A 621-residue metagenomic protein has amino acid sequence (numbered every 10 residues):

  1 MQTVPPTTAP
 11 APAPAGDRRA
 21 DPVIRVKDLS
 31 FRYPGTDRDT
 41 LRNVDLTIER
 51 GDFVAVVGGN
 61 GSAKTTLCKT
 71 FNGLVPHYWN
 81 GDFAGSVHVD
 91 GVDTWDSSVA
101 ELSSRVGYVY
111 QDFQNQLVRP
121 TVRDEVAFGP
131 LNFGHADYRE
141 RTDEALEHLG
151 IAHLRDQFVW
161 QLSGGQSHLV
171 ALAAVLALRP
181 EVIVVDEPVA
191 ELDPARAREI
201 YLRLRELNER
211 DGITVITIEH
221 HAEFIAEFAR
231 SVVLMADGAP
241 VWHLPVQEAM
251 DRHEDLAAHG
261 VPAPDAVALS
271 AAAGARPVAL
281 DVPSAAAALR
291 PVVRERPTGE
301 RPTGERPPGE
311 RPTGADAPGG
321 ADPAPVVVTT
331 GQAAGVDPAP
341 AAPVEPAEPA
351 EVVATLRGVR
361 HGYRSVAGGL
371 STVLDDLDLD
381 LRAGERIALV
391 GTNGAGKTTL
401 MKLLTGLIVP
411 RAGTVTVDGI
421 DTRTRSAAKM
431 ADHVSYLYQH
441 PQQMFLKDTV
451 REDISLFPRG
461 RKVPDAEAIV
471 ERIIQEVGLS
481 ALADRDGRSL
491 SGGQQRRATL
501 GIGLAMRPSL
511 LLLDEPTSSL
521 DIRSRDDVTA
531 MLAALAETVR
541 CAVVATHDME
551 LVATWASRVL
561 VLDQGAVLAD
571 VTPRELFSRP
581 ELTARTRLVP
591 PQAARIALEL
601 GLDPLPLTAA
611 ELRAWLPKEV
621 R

Functional and structural regions predicted by a protein language model:
N72, T405: Helix-to-loop junction immediately C-terminal to a conserved catalytic motif
N80-V92, G413-D421, M430: Conserved ABC transporter NBD signature motif
D137-L154, A354, P464-L482: Conserved ABC ATPase "signature" region
F158-L162, Q166, D486-L490: Conserved ABC ATPase signature
L176, G503-L504: ABC ATPase C-loop
I183-D186, L511-D514: Catalytic Walker B motif of ABC-type/P-loop ATPase nucleotide-binding domains
D237-G238, G565: Conserved ABC ATPase "signature" C-loop
L256-V352, L582-R621: ABC ATPase nucleotide-binding domains
